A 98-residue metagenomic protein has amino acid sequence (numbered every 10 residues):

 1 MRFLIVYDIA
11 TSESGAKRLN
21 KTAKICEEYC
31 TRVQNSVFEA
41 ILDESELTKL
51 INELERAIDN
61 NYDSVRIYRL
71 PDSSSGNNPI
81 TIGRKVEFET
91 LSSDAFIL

Functional and structural regions predicted by a protein language model:
M1-Y7: Short glycine-/aliphatic-rich beta-strand segments at the starts of folded cytosolic domains
R2, E13-L98: Phosphate-ester processing/binding pockets and catalytic centers
A10: Catalytic metal-binding/acid-base residues of hydrolase active sites
